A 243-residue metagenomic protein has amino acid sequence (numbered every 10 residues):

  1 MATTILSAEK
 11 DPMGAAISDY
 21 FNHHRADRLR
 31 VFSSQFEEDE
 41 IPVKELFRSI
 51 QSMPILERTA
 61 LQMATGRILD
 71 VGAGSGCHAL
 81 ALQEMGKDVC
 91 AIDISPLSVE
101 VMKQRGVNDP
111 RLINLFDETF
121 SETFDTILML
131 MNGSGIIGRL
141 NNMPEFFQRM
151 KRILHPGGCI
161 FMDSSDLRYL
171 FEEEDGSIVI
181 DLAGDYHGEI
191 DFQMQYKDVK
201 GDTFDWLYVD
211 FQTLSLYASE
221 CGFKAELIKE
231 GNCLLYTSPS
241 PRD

Functional and structural regions predicted by a protein language model:
M1-R30: N-terminal auxiliary segments of SAM/dcSAM-dependent transferases
S7, A15-D19, P156-T213: SAM-dependent methyltransferase
I50-R67: Conserved alpha-helix/loop element of class I SAM-dependent methyltransferases that forms part of the SAM/SAH-binding
S95: Conserved SAM/SAH-binding beta-strand->alpha-helix loop
G106-D117: Conserved SAM-binding strand-loop segment of SAM-dependent methyltransferases
D125-M143: A short SAM/SAH-binding and catalytic strip from SAM-dependent methyltransferases
P144-P156: A short glycine-rich, Lys/Arg-flanked "PGG" loop and its adjoining helix->strand segment in the class I
Y236-D243: Conserved small/polar residues in nucleotide/adenosyl-binding loops
